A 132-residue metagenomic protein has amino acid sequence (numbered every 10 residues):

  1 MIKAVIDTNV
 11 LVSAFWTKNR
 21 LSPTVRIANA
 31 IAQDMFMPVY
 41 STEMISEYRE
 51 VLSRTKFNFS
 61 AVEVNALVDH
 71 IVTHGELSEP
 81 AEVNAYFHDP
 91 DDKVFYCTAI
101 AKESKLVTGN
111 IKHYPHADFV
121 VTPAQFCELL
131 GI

Functional and structural regions predicted by a protein language model:
M1-Y40: Short, well-structured N-terminal submotif of metal-dependent ribonuclease cores
T8, T42-E43, G109-I111: Short secondary-structure boundary segments
L11-V12, S46, H113-P115: Short, active-site-adjacent cap segments at secondary-structure transitions
W16-T17, E82-F87: Short, flexible loop segments at the rims of nucleotide/cofactor-binding pockets, characterized by
I27-V83: PIN-domain endoribonuclease scaffold, especially VapC-family toxins
A85-D91, K112: Acidic, metal-coordinating catalytic cores used for nucleic-acid/nucleotide bond scission and strand-transfer chemistry
D89-V107: Acidic, metal-associated active-site segment
S104-V107, I111-I132: Acidic, PIN/NYN-like endoribonuclease modules and their adjacent C-terminal/linker elements
